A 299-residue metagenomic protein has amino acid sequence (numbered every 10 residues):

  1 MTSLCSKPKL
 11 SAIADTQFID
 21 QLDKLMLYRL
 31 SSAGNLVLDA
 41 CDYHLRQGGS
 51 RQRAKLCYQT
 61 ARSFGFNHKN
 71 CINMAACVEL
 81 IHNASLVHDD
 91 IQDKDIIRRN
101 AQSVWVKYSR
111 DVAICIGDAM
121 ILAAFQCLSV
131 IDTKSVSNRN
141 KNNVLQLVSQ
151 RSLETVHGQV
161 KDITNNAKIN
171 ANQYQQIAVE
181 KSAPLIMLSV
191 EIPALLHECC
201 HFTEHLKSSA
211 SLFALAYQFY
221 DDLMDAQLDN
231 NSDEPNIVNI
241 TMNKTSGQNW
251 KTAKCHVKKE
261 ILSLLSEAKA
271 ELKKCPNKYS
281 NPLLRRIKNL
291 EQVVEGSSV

Functional and structural regions predicted by a protein language model:
M1-V299: All-alpha prenyltransferase/terpene-synthase fold signal
